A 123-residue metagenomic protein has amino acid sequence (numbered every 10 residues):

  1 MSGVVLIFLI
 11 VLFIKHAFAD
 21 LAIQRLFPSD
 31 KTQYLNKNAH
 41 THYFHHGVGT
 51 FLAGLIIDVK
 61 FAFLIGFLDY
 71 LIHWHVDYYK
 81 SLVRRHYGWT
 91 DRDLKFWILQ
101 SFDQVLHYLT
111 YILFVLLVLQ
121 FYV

Functional and structural regions predicted by a protein language model:
M1-V123: Hydrophobic alpha-helical transmembrane segments
